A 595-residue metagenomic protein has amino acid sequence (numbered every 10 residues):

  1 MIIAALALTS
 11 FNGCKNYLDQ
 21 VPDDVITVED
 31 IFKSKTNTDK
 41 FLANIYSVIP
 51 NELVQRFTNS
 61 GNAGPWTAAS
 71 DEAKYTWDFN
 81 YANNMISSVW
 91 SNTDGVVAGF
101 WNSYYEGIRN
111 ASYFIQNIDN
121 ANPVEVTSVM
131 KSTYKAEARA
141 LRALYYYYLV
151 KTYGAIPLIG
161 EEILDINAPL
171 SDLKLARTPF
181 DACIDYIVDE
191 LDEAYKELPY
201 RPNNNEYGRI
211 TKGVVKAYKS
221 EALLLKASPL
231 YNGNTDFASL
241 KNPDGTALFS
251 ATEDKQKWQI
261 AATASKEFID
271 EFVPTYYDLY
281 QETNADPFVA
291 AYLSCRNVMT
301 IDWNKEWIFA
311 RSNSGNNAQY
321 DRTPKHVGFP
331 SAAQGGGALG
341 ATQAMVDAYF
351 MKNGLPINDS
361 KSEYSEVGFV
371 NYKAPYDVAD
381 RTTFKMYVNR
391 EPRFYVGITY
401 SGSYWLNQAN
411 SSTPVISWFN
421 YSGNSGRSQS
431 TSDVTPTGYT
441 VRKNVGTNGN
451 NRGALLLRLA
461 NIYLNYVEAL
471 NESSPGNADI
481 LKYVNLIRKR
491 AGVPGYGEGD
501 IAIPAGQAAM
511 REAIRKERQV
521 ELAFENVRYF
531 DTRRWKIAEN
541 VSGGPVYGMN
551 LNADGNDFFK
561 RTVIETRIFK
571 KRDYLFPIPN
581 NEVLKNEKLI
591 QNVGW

Functional and structural regions predicted by a protein language model:
M1-A7: Sec-dependent N-terminal signal peptides
A7-S34, I187, S220, V467 (+3 more regions): Bacterial Sec-dependent N-terminal signal peptides
K15-A82, K135, I156, G160 (+3 more regions): An aromatic- and glycine-enriched ligand-binding surface/loop that stacks and positions planar moieties
D39-F57, T76-Y153, S171-K212, G368 (+8 more regions): Conserved, well-structured interaction surfaces
Y104-G107, Y186-V188, I269-D270, E282-M351 (+5 more regions): Long, intrinsically disordered, low-complexity segments
R142-A143, K219-L223, G453-P494: Extended amphipathic alpha-helical segments enriched in small hydrophobics
